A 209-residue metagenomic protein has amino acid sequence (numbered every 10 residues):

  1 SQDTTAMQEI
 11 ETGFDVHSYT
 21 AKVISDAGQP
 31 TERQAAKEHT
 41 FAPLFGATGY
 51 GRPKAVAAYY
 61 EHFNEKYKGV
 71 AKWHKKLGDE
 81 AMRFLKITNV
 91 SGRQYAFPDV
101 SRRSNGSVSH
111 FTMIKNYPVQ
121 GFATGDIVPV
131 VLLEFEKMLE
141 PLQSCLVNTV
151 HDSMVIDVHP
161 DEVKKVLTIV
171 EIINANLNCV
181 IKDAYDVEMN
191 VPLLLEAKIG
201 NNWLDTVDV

Functional and structural regions predicted by a protein language model:
S1-V209: Conserved catalytic core of nucleotide polymerization and phosphodiester-bond processing enzymes
